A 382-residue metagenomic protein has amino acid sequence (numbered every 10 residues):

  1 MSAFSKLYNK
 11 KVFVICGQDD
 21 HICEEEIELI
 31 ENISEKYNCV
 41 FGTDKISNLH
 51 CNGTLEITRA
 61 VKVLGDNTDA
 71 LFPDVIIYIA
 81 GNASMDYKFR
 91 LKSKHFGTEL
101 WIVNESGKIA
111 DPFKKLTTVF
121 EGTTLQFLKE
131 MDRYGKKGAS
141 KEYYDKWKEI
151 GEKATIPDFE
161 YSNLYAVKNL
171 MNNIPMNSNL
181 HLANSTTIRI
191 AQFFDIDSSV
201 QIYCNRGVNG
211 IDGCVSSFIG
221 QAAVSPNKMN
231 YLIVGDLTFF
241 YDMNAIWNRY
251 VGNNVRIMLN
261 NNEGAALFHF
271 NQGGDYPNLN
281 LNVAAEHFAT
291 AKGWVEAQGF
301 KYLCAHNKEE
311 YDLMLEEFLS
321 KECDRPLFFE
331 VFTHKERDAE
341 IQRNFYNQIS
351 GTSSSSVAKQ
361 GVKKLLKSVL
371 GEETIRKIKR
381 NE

Functional and structural regions predicted by a protein language model:
M1-N52, D145-N205: Cofactor-pocket helix-loop regions in the catalytic cores of large enzyme subunits
K11-F13, V75-I77, N179, M229-Y231: Structural motif
C16-E99, D197-N227, F240-N244, H306-N307: Glycine-rich, anion-gripping cofactor-binding loops and their flanking helix/strand elements in enzyme active sites
Q18-D20, I46-S47, A80-S84, S106 (+3 more regions): Short glycine-rich anion-binding loops that position phosphate/pyrophosphate groups of nucleotides and phosphorylated
L49-I57, I109-V119, A266-D275: Glycine-rich, charge-decorated loop segments at or immediately adjacent to ligand/cofactor-binding or catalytic sites
N67-M85, D132-A154, F239, A284-A289 (+2 more regions): Extended, charge-rich low-complexity interaction segments
K92-T186, K308-E382: Phosphate/pyrophosphate-binding active-site segments
I190-E382: Thiamine diphosphate
